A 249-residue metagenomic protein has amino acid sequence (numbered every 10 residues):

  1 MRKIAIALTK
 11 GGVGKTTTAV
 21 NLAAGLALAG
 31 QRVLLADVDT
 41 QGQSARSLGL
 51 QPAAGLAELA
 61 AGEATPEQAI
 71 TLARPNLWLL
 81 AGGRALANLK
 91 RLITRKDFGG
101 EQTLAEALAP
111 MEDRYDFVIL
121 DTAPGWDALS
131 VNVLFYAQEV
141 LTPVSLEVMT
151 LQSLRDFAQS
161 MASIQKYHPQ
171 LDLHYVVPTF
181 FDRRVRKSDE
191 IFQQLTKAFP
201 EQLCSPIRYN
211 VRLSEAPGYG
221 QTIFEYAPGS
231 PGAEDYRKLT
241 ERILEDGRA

Functional and structural regions predicted by a protein language model:
M1-A249: P-loop NTP-binding core
